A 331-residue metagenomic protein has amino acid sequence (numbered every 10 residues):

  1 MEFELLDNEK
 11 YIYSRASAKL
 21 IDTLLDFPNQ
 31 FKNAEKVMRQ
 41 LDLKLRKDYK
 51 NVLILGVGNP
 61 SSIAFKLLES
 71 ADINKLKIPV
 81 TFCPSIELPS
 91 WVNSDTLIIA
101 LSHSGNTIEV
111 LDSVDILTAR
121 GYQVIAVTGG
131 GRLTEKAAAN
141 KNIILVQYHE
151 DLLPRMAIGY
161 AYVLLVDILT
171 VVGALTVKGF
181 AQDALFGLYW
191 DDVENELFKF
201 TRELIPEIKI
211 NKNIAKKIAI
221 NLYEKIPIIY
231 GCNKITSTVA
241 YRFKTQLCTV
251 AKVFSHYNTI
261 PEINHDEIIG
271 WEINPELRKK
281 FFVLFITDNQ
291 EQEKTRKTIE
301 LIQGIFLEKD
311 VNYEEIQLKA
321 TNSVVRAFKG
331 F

Functional and structural regions predicted by a protein language model:
F3-F27: Generic N-terminal amphipathic, Lys/Arg-enriched alpha-helix
A16-T23, Q30, E35-K50, T170-K280: Active-site phosphate/pyrophosphate-binding segments
I21, S62, R155-G159, S237-T238 (+1 more regions): Short, conserved micro-motifs enriched in small and acidic residues
Q40-L41, L45-R202, I220, I286-N312: Glycine-rich phosphate-binding loops that contact phosphosugars or nucleotide phosphates
V80-I86, V253-N264, N312-N322: A generic structural motif
W91-D95, E267, V324-V325: N-terminal beta-loop-helix "entrance" segment that forms/cooperates in small-molecule cofactor or anionic ligand
L152-M156, I263-H265, A320-R326: A short acidic, often aromatic-flanked loop/helix-cap motif at beta-alpha or helix-coil junctions that lines enzyme
I269-F331: C-terminal active-site/capping subdomain that shapes the small-molecule cofactor and substrate pocket of enzyme
